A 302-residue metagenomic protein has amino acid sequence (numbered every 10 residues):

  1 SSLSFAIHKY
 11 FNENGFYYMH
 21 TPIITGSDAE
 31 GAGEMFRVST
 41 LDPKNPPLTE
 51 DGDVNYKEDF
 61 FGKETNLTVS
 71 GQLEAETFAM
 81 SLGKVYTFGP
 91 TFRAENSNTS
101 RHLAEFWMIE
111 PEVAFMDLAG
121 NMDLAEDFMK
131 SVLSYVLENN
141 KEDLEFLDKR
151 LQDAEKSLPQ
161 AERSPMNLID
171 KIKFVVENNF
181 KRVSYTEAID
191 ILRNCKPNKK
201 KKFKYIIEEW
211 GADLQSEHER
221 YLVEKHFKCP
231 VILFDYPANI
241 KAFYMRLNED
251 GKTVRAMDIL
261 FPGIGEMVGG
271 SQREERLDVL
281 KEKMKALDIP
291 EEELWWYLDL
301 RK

Functional and structural regions predicted by a protein language model:
S1-K302: Class II aminoacyl-tRNA synthetase catalytic cores and aaRS-like
